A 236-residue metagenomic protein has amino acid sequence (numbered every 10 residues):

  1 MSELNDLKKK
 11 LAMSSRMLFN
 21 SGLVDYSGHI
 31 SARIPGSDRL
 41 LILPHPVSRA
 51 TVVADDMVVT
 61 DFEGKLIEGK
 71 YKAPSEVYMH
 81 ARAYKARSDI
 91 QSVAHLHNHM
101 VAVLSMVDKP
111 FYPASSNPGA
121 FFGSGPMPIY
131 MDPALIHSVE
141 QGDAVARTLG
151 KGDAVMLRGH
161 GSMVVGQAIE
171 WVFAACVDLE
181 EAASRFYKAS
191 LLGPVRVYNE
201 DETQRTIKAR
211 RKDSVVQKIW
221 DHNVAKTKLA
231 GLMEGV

Functional and structural regions predicted by a protein language model:
M1-V236: Glycine-rich flexible loops
